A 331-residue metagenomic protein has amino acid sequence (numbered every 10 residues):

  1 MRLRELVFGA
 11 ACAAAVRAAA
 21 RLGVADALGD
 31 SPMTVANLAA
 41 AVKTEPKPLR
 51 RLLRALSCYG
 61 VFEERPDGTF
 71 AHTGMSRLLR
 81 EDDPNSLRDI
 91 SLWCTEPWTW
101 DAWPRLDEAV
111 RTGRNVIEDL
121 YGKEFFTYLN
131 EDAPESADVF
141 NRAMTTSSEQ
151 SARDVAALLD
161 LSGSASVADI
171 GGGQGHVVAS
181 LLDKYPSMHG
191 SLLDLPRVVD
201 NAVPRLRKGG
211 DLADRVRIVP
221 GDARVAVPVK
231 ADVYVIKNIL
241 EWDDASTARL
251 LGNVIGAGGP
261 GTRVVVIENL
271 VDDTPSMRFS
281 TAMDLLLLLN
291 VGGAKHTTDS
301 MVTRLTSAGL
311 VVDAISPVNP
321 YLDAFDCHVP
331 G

Functional and structural regions predicted by a protein language model:
M1-E64, L161-S162, S166-G331: Alpha-helical subdomain
R2-P32, A40-A41, P46-A165: Conserved Class I S-adenosyl-L-methionine-dependent methyltransferase catalytic core
